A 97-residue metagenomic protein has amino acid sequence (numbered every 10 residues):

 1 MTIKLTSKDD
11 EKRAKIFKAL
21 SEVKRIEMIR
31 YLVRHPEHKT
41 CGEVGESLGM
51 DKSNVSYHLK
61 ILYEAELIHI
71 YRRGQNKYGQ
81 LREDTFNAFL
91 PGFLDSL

Functional and structural regions predicted by a protein language model:
M1-L20, A65, L81, A88-F93: N-terminal leader segment of winged-helix/HTH proteins
K12-D51, R73-D84: N-terminal helix-turn-helix DNA-binding core of bacterial DNA-binding proteins
E46, Y57, Y63-E64: Alpha-helical residues within the helix-turn-helix
D51, S56-H58: Short coil turns linking two alpha-helices in DNA-binding domains
